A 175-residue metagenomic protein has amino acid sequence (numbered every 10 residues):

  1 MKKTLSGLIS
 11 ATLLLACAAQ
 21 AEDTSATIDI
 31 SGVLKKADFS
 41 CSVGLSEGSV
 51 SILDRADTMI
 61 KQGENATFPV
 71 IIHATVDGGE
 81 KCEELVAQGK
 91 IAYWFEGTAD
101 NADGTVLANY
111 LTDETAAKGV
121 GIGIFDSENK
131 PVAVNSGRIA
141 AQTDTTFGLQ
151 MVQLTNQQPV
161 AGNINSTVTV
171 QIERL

Functional and structural regions predicted by a protein language model:
M1-A21: Gram-negative bacterial Sec-dependent N-terminal signal peptides
Q20-L175: Mature extracellular/passenger domains of Gram-negative fimbrial/pilin and adhesin proteins
